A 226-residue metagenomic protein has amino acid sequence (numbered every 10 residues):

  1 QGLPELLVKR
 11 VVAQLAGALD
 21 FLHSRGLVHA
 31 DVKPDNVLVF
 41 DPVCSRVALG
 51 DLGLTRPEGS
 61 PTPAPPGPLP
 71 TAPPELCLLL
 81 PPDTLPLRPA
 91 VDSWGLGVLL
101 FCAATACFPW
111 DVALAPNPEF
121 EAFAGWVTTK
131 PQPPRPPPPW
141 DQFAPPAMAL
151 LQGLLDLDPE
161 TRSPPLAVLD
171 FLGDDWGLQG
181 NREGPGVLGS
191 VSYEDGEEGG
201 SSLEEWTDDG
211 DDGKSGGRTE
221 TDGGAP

Functional and structural regions predicted by a protein language model:
V11-V12: Activation segment signature within eukaryotic-like protein kinase domains
H23-F40: Catalytic-loop of the protein kinase fold
F40-P70: Activation segment/activation loop of eukaryotic-type protein kinase catalytic domains
P68-D83: Protein kinase subdomain VIII
L79-P81, P86-S93, V98-P136: Conserved C-lobe activation region of Hanks-type protein kinase-like domains
Q142-L155: Conserved C-terminal C-lobe helix
L157-S163, A167-R182: Terminal C-lobe "cap" of eukaryotic-type protein kinase domains
G180-P226: Regulatory extensions appended to serine/threonine kinase catalytic cores
